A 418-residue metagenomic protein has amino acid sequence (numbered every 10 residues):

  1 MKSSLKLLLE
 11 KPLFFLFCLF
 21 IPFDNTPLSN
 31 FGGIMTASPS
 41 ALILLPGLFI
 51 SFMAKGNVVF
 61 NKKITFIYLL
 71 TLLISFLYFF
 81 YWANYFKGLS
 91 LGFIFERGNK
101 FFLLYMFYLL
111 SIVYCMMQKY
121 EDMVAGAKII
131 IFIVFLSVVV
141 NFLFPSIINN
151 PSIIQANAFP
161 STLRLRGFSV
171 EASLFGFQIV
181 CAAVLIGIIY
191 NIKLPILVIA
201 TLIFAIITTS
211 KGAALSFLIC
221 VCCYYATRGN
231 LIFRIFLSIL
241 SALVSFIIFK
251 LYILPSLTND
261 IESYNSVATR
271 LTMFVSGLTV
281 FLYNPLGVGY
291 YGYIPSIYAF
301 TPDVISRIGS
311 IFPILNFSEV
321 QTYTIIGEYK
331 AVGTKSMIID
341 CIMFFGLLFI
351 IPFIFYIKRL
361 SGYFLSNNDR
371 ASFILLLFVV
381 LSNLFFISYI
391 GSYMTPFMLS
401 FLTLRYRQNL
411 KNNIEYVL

Functional and structural regions predicted by a protein language model:
M1-G56, F76-W82, V140, F397: N-terminal signal-anchor transmembrane segment
C18, A371-L418: Transmembrane alpha-helices of multi-pass inner-membrane enzymes
A41, I67-F76, G88-C115, I129: Aromatic-anchored transmembrane helix interface
Y81-G88, F135-A172, P302-I311, L315: Membrane-interfacial helix-loop-helix modules of multi-pass inner-membrane proteins that assemble, modify, or transport
V124-P151, G167-T227: Alpha-helical transmembrane segments of multi-pass inner-membrane proteins
P145, Y225-S263, T279: A membrane-periplasm/extracellular boundary helix in multi-pass inner-membrane enzymes that assemble envelope glycans
N191-L194, L231-L237, G327-V380, Y406 (+1 more regions): Hydrophobic transmembrane alpha-helices and their immediate junctions
N259-T272, L278, L282, G289-F345: Long extracytoplasmic/lumenal interhelical loops at the membrane interface of multi-pass membrane proteins
